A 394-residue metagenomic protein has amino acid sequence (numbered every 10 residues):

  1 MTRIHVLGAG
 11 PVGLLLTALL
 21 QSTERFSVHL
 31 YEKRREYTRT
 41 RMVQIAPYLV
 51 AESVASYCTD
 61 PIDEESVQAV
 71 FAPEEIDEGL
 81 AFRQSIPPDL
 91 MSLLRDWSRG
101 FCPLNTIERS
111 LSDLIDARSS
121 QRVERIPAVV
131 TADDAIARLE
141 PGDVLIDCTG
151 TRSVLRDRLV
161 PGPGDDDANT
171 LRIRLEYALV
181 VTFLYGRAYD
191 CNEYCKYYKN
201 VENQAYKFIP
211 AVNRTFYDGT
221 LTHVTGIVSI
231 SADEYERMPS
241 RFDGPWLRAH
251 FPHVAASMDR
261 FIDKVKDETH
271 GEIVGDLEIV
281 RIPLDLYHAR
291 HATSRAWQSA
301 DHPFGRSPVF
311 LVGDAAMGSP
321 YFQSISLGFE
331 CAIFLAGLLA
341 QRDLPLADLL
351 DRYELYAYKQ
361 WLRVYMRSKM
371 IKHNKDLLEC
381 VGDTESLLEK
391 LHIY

Functional and structural regions predicted by a protein language model:
H5-A9, L19-M42: Glycine-rich FAD pyrophosphate-binding loop
G13-L14: N-terminal Rossmann-fold NAD(P) dinucleotide-binding loop
K33-D116: Active-site-adjacent segment of FAD-dependent monooxygenases/related oxidoreductases
V54, F322, G337-Y394: C-terminal helical "tail/cap" subdomain of flavin- and related membrane-associated enzymes
A117-L221, A232-G244: Predominantly flavin-linked oxidoreductase catalytic cores and closely associated redox partners
Y194-H291: Conserved FAD/dinucleotide-binding core of flavoprotein oxidoreductases
L284-F322, L344: FAD-binding beta-loop-beta segment adjacent to the flavin cofactor pocket
S319-L339: A conserved FAD-binding loop/helix module that cradles the flavin
